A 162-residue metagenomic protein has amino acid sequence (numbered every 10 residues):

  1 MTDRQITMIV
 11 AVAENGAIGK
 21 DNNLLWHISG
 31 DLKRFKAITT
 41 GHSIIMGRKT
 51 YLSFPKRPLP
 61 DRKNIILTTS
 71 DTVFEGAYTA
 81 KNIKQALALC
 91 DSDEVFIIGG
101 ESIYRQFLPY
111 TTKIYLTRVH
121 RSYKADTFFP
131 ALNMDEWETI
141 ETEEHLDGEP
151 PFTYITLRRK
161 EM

Functional and structural regions predicted by a protein language model:
T2-M162: Enzymes that bind and transform nitrogen-containing heteroaromatic metabolites
